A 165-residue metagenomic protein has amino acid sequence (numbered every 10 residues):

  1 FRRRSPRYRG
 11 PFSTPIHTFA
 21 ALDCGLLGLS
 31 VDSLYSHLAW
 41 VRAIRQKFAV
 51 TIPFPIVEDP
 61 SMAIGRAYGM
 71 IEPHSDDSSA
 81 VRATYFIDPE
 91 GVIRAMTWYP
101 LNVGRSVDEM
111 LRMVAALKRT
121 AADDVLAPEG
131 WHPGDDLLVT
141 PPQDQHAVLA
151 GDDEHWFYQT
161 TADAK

Functional and structural regions predicted by a protein language model:
F1-K165: Chalcogenol-based redox active-site neighborhoods
